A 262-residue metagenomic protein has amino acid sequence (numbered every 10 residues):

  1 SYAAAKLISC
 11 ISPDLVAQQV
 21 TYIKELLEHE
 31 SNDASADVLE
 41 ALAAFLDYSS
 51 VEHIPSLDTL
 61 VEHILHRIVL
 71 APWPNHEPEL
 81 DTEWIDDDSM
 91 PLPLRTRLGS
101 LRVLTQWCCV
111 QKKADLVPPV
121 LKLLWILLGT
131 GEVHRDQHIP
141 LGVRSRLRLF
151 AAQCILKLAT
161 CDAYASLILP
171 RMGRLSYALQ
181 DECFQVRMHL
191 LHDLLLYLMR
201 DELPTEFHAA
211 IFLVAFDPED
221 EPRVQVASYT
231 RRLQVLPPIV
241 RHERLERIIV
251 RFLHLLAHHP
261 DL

Functional and structural regions predicted by a protein language model:
S1-S9, A34-Y48, E77-T82, R95-C108 (+4 more regions): Amphipathic alpha-helical elements of HEAT/ARM-like alpha-solenoid repeat scaffolds that form extended
Y2-A3, P13-E25, A36-E40, V51-H66 (+7 more regions): Short sequence/structural elements of tandem HEAT/ARM alpha-solenoid repeats
L7-L15, L26, E30, A44-H53 (+10 more regions): Residue-level signature of the C-terminal ends
N32, L65-R95, W125-R146, R232 (+1 more regions): Acidic, Ser/Thr- and Gly/Pro-rich intrinsically disordered linkers and low-complexity segments that flank or connect
E83-D88, R135-G142, C154-C161, R171-A178 (+1 more regions): Active-site-adjacent structural elements in folded domains
D86-V117, T130, C154, R187 (+2 more regions): Alpha-solenoid helical-repeat scaffold
V117-L121, S145-Q153: Active-site-adjacent "gating/activation" loops or surface patches in catalytic cores
